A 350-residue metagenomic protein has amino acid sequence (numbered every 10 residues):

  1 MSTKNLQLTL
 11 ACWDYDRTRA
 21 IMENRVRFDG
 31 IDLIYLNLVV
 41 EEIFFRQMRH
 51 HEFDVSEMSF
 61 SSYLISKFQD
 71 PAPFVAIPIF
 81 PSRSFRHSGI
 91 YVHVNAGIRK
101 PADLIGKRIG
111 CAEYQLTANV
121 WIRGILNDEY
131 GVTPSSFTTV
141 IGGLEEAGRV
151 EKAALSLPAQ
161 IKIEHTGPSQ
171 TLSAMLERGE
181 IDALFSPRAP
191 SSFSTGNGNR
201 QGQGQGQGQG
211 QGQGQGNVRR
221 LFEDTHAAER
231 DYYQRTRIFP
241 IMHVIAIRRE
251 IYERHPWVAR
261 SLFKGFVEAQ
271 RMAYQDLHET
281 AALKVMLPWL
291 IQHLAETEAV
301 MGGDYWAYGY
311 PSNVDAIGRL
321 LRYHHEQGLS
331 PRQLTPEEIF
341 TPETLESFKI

Functional and structural regions predicted by a protein language model:
M1-T9, I98-R108, V300-M301: Immediate post-signal peptide segment of exported/extracytoplasmic ligand-binding proteins
L8-T18: Extracytoplasmic "Venus flytrap"
T9-A11, G110, V140, L184: Short, well-ordered beta-strand segments
D16-G148, A154: Short, glycine-/small- and polar/acidic-enriched structural segments that line small-molecule recognition paths
I34-L38, T138-V140, E164, L221-F222 (+2 more regions): General small-molecule cofactor/ligand-binding pocket signal
R149-L157, I161-H278: Pocket-lining segment of extracytoplasmic ligand-binding domains
A246, I251-E326: Secondary-structure end/capping motifs
G309-I350: Long, low-complexity C-terminal extensions of enzymes
